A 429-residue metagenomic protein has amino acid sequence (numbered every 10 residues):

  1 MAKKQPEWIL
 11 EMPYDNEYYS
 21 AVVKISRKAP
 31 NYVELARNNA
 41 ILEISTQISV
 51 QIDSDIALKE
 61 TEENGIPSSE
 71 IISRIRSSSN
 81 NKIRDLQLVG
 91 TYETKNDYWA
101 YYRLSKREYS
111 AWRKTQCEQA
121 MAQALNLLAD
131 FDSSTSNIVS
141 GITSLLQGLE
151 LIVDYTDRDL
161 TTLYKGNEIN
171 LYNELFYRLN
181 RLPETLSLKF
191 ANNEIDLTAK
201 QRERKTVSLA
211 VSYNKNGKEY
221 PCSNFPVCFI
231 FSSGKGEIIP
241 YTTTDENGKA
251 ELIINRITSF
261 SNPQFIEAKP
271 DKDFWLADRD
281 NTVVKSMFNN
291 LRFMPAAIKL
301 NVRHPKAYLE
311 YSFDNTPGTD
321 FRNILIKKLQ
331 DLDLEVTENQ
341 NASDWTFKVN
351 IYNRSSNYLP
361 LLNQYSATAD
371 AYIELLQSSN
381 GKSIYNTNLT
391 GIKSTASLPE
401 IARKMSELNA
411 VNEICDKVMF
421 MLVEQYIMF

Functional and structural regions predicted by a protein language model:
M1-I9, K24, P30, E34 (+4 more regions): Intrinsically disordered, low-complexity charged/polar segments
Y18-N31, L127, S134, S378-L422: Short secondary-structure boundary motifs at beta->alpha junctions and helix caps
N39-L58, N301-Y352: N-terminal segment of the mature soluble domain
T61-L86, A342-S383: Surface-exposed short loop/turn segments
R158-Y164, K215-E237: Short flexible loop/turn segments that cap and initiate beta-strands
Y177, L252, T258-A296: Short, aromatic- and glycine-rich surface loops/edge beta-strands on solvent-exposed regions
F190-P221, F231, I253-I254, I326 (+2 more regions): Beta-strand-rich structural segments
T244-I254: Glycine-centered loop-to-beta-strand initiation motif
